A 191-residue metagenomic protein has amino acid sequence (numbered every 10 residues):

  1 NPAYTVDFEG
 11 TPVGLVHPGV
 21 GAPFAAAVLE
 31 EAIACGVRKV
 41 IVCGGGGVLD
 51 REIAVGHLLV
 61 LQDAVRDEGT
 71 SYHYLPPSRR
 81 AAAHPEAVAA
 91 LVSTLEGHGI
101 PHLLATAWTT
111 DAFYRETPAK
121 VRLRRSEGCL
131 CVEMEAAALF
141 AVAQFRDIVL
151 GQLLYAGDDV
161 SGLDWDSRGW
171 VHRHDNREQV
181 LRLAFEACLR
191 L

Functional and structural regions predicted by a protein language model:
N1-A90: Metabolite-binding pocket within alpha/beta catalytic cores that recognizes anionic/polar moieties
P23-A26, M134-L139: Short glycine/serine/threonine-rich phosphate/pyrophosphate-binding segments that cradle anionic phosphate groups
R38-K39, L130, V149: Short acidic/polar active-site loop segments enriched in Thr and Asp
S78-S126: Active-site rim beta-loop-alpha module in soluble metabolic enzymes
A90-H98, V142, L183-L191: Generic non-transmembrane alpha-helical segments
A137-H172: Zn-dependent metallopeptidase/amidohydrolase metal-coordination segment
V160-L191: His/Asp/Glu-rich mid-to-C-terminal helical/loop segments that flank catalytic regions of hydrolases
